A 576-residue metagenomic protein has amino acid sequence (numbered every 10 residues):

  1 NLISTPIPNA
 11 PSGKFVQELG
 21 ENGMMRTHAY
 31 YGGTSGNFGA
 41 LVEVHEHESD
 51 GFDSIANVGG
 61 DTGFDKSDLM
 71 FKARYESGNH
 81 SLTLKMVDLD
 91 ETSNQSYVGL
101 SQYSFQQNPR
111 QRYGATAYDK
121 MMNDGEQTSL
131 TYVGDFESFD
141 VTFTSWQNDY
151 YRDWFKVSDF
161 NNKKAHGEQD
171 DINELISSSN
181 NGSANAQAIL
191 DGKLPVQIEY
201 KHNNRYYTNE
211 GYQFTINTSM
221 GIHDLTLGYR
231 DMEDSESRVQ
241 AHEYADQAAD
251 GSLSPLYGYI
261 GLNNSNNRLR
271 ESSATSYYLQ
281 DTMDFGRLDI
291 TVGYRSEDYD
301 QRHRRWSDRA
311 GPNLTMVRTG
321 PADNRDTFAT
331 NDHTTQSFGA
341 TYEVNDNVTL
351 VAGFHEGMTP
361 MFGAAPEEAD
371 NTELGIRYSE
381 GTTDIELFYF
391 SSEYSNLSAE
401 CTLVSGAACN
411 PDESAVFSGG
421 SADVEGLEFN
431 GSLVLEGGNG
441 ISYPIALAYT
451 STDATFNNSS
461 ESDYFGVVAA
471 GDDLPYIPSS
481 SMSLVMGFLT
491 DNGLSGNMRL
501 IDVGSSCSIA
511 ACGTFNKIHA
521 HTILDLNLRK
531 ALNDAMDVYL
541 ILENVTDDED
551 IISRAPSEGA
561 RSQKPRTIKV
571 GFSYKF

Functional and structural regions predicted by a protein language model:
N1-K14, R26, K575: A beta-strand signature from Gram-negative outer-membrane beta-barrel systems, especially the internal plug domain
S12, L19-E48, N57-S96, K120-D135 (+2 more regions): Transmembrane beta-barrel wall of Gram-negative outer-membrane proteins
S96-A115, F155-K201, E243-S265, Q301-N331 (+4 more regions): Solvent-exposed loop segments that connect transmembrane elements
R110, D124, D135-Y278, M283 (+1 more regions): Replace "related TpsB outer-membrane translocases also match" with "some related outer-membrane beta-barrels such as
T131-D135, D140-S158, E343-G353, E368-G438 (+2 more regions): Membrane-embedded beta-barrel scaffold of Gram-negative outer-membrane proteins
E199, D224-V348, T359-G363: Signature of Gram-negative outer-membrane beta-barrel scaffolds
S219-I222, D284-I290, D298-Y299, A415-A511 (+3 more regions): Gram-negative outer-membrane beta-barrel transporters
S395, S442-Y443, D502-S508, L528-F576: C-terminal beta-signal and adjacent terminal beta-strands/loops of Gram-negative outer-membrane beta-barrel proteins
